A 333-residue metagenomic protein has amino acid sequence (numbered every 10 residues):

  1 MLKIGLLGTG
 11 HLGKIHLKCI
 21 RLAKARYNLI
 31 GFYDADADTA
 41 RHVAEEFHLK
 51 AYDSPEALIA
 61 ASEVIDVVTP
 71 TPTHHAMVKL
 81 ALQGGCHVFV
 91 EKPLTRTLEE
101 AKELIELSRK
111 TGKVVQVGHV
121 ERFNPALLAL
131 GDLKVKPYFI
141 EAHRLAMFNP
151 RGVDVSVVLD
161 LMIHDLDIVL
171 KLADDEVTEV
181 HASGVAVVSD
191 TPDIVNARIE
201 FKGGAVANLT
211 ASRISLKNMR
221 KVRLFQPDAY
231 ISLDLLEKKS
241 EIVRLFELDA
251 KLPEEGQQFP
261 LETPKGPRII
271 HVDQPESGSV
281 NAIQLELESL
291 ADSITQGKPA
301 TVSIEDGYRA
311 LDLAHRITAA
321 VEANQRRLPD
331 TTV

Functional and structural regions predicted by a protein language model:
M1-E46, V169: N-terminal Rossmann-like dinucleotide-binding module
H16, F47-I105: Beta-loop-alpha module in the N-terminal Rossmann-like domain of NAD(P)-dependent dehydrogenases, especially those
L49, G84-C86, T111-V114, A205: A short helix->loop->beta-strand "cap" motif at the edges of active sites that frequently abuts
D53, V90, V115-V117, E141 (+1 more regions): Hydrophobic residues in well-ordered beta-strands that form the structural core
A57, V64-V67, L285-V333: C-terminal helix-rich "cap/oligomerization" subdomain common to oxidoreductases
T95-G152: A contiguous active-site-proximal alpha/beta segment in oxidoreductase catalytic domains
V120, D228-T301, R327-V333: C-terminal glycine/acidic-rich active-site capping loop/insertion
N149-K217, K221-R223, L236-E237: Rossmann-like dinucleotide-binding domain that binds NAD(P)(H)
